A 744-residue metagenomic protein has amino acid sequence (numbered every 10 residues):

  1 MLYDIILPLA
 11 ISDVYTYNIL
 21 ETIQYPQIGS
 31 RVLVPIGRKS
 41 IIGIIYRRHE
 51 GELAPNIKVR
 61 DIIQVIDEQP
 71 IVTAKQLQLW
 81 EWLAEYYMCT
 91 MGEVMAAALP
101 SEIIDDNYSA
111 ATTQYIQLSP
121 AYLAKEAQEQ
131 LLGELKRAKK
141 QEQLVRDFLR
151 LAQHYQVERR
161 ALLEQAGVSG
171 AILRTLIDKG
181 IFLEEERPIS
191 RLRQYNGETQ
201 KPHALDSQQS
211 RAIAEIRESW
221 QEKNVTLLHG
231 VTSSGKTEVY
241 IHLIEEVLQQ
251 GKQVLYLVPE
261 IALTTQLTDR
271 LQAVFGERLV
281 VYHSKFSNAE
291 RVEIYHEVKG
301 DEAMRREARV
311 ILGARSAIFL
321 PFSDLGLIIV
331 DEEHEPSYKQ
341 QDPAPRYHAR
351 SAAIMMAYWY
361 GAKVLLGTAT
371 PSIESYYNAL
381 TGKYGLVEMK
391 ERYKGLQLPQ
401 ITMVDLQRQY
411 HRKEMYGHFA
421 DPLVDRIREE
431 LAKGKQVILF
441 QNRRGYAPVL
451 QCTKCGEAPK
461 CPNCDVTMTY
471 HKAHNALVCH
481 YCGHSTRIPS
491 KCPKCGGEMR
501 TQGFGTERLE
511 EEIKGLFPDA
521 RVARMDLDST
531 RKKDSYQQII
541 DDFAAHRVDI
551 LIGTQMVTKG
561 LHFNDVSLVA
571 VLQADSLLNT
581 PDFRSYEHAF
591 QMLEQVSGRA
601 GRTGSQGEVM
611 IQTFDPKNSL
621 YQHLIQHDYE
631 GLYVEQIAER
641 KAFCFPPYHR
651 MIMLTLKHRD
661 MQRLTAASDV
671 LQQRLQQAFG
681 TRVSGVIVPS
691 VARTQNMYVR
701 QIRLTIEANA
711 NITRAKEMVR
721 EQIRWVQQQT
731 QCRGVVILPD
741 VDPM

Functional and structural regions predicted by a protein language model:
M1-T368, L380-L396, A678, I712-M744: Accessory, non-ATPase domains that flank or precede helicase/AAA+ motor cores in DNA-metabolism machines
R47-H49, L99, E186-P188, Q441-R443 (+4 more regions): A general secondary-structure junction signal
L53-I66, A570, M592, P689 (+1 more regions): Solvent-exposed, membrane-proximal periplasmic/extracellular interface segments of envelope transport and secretion
R137, R659, R703-I712: A short interface-forming secondary-structure element
Q200-D206, S210-I213, E222-R309, G313-T665 (+5 more regions): Inter-lobe coupling/hinge segments of SF2-like helicase ATPases
Q673-Q695, I737, V741: A carboxyl-terminal module marker
